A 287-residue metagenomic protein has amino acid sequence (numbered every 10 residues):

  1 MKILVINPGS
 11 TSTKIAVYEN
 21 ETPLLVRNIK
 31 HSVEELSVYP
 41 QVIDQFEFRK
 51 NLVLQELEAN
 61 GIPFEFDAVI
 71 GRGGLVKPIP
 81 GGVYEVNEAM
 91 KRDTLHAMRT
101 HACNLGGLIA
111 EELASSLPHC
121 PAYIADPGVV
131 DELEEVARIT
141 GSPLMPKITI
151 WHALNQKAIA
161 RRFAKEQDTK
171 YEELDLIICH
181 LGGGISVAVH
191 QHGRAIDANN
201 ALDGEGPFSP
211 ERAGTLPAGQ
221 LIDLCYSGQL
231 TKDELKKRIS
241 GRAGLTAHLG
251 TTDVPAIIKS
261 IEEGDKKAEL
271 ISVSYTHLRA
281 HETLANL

Functional and structural regions predicted by a protein language model:
I3-D44: Short glycine-rich, Thr/Ser-proximal phosphate-binding strand/loop in the N-terminal lobe of ATP-dependent enzymes
I3-I6, A68-I70, L176-H180, S186: Short glycine-aspartate micro-motif
L57-C103, V129-G141: Short beta-strand-loop/turn "lid" adjacent to the catalytic site in phosphate-handling enzymes
M98-I159: Gly/Ser/Thr-rich active-site cleft segment
I139-S227: Glycine-rich phosphate-binding loop of actin/hexokinase-like ATP-binding domains
S227-I271: A mobile "lid/hinge" subdomain adjacent to the ATP/sugar-phosphate binding pocket shared across diverse ATP-dependent
T276-A285: Conserved small/polar residues in nucleotide/adenosyl-binding loops
